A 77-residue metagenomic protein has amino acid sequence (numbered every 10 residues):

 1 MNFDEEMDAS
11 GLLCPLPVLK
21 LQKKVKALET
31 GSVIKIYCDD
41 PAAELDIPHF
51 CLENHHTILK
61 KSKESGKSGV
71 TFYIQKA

Functional and structural regions predicted by a protein language model:
M1-T30: An N-terminal amphipathic alpha-helical segment
D4, G31-K35, G69-T71: Intrinsic-disorder/low-complexity, polar/charged segments enriched in Ser/Thr/Lys/Arg/Asp/Glu/Gln
D8, Y37, Y73-Q75: Generic structural detector for well-ordered beta-strands
A9, C14-V18, A42, N54-H55 (+1 more regions): A general, composition-driven signal for non-globular sequence regions
K20, V25-H56: Amphipathic, hydrophobic secondary-structure cores in small proteins
P48-A77: C-terminal structural segments of small proteins and small subunits
